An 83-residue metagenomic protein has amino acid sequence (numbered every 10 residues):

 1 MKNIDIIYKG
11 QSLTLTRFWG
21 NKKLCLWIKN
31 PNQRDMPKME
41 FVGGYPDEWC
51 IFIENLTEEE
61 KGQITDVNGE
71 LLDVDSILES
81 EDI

Functional and structural regions predicted by a protein language model:
N3-I6: Negatively charged, low-complexity tracts enriched in Asp/Glu with abundant Ser/Thr
T16-I83: Acidic, low-complexity, intrinsically disordered interaction modules
